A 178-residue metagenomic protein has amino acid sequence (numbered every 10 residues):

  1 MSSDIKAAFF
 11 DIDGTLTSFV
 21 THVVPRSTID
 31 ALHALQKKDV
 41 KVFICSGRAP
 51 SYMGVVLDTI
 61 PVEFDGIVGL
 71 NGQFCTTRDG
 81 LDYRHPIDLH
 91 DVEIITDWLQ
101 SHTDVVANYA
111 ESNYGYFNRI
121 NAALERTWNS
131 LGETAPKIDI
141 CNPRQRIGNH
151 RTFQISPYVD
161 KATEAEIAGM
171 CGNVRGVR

Functional and structural regions predicted by a protein language model:
M1-S3, G54-T59, M170: Short amphipathic alpha-helices and their capping/turn segments at secondary-structure boundaries
D4-T21, I95: Asp-based phosphoryl-transfer active-site loop
F9-D11, F74-T76, R146-N149: Short, basic/glycine-rich phosphate-binding loops at helix/coil junctions that contact nucleotide phosphates
I12, G80, R151-I155: Short amphipathic alpha-helical segments
V24-R26: A short acidic/small-residue loop/turn micro-motif
T28-R126: Active-site phosphate-binding/coordination module
V105-V106, A110-R178: Conserved acidic, metal-coordinating active-site core of Asp-based, Mg2+-dependent phosphoryl-transfer enzymes
